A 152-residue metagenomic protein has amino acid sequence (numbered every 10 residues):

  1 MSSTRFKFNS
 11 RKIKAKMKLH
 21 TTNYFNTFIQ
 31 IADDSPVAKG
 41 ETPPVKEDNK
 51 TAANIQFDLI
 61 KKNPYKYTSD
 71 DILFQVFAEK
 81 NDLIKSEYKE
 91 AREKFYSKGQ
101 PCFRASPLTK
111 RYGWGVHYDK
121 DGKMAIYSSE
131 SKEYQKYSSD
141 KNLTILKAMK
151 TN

Functional and structural regions predicted by a protein language model:
M1-K16: N-terminal amphipathic/basic-hydrophobic helices that include classical n-h-c signal peptides and signal-anchor
S2, D33-P36, G122: Amphipathic alpha-helical interaction segments
R5-K7, Y24-T27, Q56, V76 (+1 more regions): Intrinsic disorder/low-structure terminal segments
K12, T42, K98-C102, T109 (+1 more regions): Short secondary-structure boundary micro-motifs
K14-Y67, D71-I72: Long, contiguous N-terminal structural blocks used for assembly/anchoring
L73-Y134: Amphipathic protein-protein interaction modules
S131-N152: Short, Lys/Arg-rich amphipathic alpha-helical interaction segments that bind nucleic acids or acidic protein surfaces
